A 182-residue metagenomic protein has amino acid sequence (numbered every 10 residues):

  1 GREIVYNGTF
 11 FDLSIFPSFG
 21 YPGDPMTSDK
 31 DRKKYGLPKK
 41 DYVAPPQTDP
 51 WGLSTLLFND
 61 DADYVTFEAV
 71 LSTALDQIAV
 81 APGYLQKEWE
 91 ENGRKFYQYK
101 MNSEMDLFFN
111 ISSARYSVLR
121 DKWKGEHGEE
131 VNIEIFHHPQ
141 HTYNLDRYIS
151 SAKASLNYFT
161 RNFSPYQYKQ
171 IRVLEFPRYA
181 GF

Functional and structural regions predicted by a protein language model:
G1-S14, T55-L56: A surface-exposed beta-strand-loop module
F11-S18, P22-D31: Eukaryotic cytosolic interaction/assembly regions at protein N-termini and domain boundaries
K33-F182: Hydrophobic helix-coil surface modules that form long, contiguous segments used for peptide/substrate interaction
